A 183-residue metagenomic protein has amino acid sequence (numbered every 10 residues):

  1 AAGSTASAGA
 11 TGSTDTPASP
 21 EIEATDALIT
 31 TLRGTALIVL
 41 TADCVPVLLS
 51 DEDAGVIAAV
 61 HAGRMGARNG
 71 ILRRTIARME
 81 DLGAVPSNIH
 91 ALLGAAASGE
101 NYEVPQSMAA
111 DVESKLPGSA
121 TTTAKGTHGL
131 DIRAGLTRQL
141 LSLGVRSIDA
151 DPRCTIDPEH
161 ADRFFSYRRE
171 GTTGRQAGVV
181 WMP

Functional and structural regions predicted by a protein language model:
A1-P183: Active-site microenvironment for binding and transforming phosphate-containing groups
